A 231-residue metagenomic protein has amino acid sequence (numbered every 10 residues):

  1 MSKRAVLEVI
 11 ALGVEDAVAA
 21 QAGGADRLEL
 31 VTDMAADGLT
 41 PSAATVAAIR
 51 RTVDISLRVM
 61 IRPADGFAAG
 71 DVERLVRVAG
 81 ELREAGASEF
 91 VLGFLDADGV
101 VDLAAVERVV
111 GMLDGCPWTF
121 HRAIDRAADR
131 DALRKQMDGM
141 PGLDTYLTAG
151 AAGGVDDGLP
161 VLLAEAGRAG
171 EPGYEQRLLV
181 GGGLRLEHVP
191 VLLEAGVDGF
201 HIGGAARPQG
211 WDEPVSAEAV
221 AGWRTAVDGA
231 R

Functional and structural regions predicted by a protein language model:
M1-K3, D228-R231: Actinobacteria-biased recognition of intrinsically disordered, low-complexity terminal regions
A5-A11, L28-L30, L57-P63, F90-L92 (+4 more regions): Hydrophobic faces of well-ordered beta-strands that scaffold small-molecule active sites in alpha/beta enzyme cores
V6-A19, G23-G24, E29-D33, D37-G38: N-terminal beta1-alpha1 ligand-phosphate binding loop
L12-G23, G66-E81, D125-P141, L162-Y174 (+2 more regions): Catalytic cores of alpha/beta
E15, M34-I55, A69-R74, F94-D114 (+4 more regions): Active-site-adjacent beta->alpha loops and helix N-cap segments on the catalytic face of soluble alpha/beta enzymes
A25, D54, G86-A87, G115 (+2 more regions): A structural motif
G80-V91: Active-site gating/metal-coordination segments in enzymes
